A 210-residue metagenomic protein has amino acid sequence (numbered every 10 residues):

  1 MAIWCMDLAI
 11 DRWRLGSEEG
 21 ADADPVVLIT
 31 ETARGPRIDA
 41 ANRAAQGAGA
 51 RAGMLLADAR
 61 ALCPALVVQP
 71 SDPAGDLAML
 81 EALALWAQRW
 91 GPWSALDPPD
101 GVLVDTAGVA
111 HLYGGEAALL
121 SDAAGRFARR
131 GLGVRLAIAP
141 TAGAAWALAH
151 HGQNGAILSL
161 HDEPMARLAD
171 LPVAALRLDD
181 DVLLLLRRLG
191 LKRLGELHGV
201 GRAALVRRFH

Functional and structural regions predicted by a protein language model:
M1-L103, G108-A110, A117-G125, V134 (+1 more regions): Residues that scaffold, gate, or flank divalent-cation-dependent active/transport sites
D11-R14, Y113-G114, L194-E196, R208: Short helix/loop capping segments that flank catalytic or ligand/cofactor-binding pockets
G35-P36, G143-W146, L205-R207: Flexible loop/turn segments at secondary-structure boundaries
L66-P70, W93-L96, G133-R135, K192-G195 (+1 more regions): Short, well-structured beta-strand/strand-turn elements
V68-E81, H150-G152, R202-H210: Alpha-helical interaction/regulatory segments in DNA maintenance proteins
D76, V109-L120, P140-T141, A175 (+3 more regions): Short capping loops/turns at secondary-structure boundaries
G115-M165, A169-D170: Hydrophobic alpha-helical positions that pack around
G152-H210: Compact, charge-rich alpha-helical regulatory domains located at protein termini
